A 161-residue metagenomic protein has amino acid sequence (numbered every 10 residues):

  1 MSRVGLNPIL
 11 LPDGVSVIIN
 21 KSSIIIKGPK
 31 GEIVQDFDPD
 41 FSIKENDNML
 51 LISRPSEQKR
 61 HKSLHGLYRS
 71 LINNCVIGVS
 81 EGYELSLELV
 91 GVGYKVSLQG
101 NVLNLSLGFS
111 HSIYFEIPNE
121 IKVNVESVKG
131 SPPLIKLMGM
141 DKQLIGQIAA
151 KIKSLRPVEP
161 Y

Functional and structural regions predicted by a protein language model:
M1-Y161: Structural preference for solvent-exposed beta-strand-turn elements and adjacent flexible terminal/loop segments within
